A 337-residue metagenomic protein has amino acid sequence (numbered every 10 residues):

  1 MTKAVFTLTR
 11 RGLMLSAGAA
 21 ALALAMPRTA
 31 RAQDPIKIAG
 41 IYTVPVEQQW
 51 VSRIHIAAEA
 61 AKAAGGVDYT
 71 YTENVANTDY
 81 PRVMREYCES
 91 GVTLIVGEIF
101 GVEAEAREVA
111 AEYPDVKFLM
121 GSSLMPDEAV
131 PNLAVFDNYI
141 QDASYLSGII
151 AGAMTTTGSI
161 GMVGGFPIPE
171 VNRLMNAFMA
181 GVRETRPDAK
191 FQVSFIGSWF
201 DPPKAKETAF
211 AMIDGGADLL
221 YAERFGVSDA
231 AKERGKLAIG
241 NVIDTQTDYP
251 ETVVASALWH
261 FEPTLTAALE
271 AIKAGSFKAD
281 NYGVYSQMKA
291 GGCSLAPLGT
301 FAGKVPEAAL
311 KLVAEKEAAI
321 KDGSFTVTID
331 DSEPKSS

Functional and structural regions predicted by a protein language model:
M1-P27, R31: N-terminal secretory signal peptides
Q33-S337: A residue-level marker of the well-folded mature domains of exported/periplasmic proteins
